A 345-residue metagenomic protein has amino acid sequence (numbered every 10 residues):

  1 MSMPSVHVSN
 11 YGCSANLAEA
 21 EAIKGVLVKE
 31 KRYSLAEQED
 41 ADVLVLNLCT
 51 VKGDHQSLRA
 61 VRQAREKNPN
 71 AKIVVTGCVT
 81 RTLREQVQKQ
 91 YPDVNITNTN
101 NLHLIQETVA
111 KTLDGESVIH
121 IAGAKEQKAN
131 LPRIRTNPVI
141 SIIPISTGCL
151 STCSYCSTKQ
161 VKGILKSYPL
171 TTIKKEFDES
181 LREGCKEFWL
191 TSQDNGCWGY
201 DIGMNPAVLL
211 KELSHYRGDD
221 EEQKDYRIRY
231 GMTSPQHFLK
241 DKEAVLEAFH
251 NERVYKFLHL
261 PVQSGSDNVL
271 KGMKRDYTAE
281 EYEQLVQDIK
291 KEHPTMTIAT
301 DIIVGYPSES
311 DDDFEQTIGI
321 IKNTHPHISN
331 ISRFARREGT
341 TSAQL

Functional and structural regions predicted by a protein language model:
M1-C197, K211, L258, E280-K291 (+3 more regions): Proteins enriched for Cys/Gly/acidic motifs involved in redox and nucleic-acid/cofactor modification
V45, L170, M204-N205, V245 (+1 more regions): Short low-complexity, flexible loop/linker segments enriched in glycine and/or proline with clustered acidic
I73-V74, T82, R182-D311: Conserved SAM/AdoMet-binding glycine-rich loop
I121, L270-M273, S342-L345: Short clusters of hydrophobic/aromatic residues that line enzyme substrate/ligand-binding pockets
K242-E243, H325-P326, T341-Q344: Conserved N-terminal phosphate-binding loop of PLP-dependent enzymes in the Aspartate aminotransferase
